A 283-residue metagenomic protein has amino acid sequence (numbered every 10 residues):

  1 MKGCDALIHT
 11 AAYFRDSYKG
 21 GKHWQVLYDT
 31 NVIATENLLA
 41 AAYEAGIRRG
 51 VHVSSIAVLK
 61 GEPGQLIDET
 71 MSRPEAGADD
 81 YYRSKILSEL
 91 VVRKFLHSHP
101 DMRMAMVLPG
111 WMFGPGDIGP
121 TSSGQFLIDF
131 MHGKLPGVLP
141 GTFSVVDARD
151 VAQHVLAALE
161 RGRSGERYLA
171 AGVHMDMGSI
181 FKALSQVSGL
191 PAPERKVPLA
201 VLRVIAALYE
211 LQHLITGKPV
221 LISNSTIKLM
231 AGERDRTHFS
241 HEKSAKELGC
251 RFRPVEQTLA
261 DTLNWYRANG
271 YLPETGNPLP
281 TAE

Functional and structural regions predicted by a protein language model:
M1-T30: NAD(P)H-binding glycine-rich loop region in Rossmannoid oxidoreductase-like domains and their noncatalytic homologs
H9, K22, I33-Y81: Conserved Rossmann-fold NAD(P)-dependent oxidoreductase catalytic core, especially the SDR/UDP-sugar
N37, L87, S122, L139-L159 (+1 more regions): Substrate-positioning beta->alpha
A78-A105: Active-site Tyr-X1-5-Lys
A78-D79, G110-G119, P136-R149: Glycine-rich "substrate-gating" loop/helix at the edge of Rossmann-like oxidoreductase active sites
P100-M102, G114-Q125, A158-Y168, L190-A192: Glycine/proline-rich active-site loop of Rossmann-fold NAD(P)-dependent oxidoreductases
H154-I222, K246-E247, Q257-E283: Mid/C-terminal beta-alpha module of Rossmann-like enzyme folds, strongest in SDR-family dehydrogenases/epimerases
